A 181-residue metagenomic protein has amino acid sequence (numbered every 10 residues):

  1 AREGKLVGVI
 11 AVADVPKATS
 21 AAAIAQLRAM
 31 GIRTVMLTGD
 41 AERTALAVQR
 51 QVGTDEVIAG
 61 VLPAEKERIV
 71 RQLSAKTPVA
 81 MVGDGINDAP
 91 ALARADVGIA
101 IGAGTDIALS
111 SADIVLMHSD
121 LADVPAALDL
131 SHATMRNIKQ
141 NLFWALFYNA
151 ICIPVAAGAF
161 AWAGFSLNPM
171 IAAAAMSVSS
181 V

Functional and structural regions predicted by a protein language model:
R2-Q140: Conserved ATP-binding TGD loop and adjacent catalytic N/P-domain core of P-type ATPases
A112, M117-V181: Membrane-embedded transport module
